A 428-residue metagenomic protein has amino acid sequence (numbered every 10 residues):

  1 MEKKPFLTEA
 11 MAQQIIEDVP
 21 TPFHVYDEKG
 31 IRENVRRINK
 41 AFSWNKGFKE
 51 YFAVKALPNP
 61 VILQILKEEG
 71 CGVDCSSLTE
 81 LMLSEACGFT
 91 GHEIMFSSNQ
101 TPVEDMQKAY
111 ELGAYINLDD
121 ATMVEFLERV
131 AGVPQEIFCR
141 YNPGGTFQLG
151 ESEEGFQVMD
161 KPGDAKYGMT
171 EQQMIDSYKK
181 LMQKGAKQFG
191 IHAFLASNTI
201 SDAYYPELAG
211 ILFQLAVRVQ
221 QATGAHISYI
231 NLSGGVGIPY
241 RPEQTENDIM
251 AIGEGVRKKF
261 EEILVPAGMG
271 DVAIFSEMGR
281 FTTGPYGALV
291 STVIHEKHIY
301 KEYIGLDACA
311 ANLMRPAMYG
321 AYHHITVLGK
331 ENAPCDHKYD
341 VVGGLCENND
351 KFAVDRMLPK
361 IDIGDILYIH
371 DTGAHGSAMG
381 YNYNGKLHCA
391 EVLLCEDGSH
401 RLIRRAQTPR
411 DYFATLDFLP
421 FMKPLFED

Functional and structural regions predicted by a protein language model:
M1-Y115, A121-Q135, G150, L181-K187 (+3 more regions): A charged N-terminal "starter" segment
T21, R36, K40-W44, G132 (+9 more regions): Generic secondary-structure signature for well-ordered alpha-helical cores
I31, K55, S77, A109 (+6 more regions): Conserved, mostly hydrophobic/aromatic
A56-P58, T79, Q100-P102, D120-T122 (+7 more regions): Active-site-proximal loop/turn and secondary-structure-junction residues that shape catalytic pockets, frequently
C75, F96, L118, A193-A196 (+3 more regions): Conserved beta-strand positions
E136-N142: ATP-grasp fold ATP-binding core
T146-I294, L358, N384: Active-site loop/helix belt of alpha/beta enzymes
E261, V265, M269-D428: Charged (often Lys/Glu-rich) extended helix/loop segments that serve as interaction or gating elements
